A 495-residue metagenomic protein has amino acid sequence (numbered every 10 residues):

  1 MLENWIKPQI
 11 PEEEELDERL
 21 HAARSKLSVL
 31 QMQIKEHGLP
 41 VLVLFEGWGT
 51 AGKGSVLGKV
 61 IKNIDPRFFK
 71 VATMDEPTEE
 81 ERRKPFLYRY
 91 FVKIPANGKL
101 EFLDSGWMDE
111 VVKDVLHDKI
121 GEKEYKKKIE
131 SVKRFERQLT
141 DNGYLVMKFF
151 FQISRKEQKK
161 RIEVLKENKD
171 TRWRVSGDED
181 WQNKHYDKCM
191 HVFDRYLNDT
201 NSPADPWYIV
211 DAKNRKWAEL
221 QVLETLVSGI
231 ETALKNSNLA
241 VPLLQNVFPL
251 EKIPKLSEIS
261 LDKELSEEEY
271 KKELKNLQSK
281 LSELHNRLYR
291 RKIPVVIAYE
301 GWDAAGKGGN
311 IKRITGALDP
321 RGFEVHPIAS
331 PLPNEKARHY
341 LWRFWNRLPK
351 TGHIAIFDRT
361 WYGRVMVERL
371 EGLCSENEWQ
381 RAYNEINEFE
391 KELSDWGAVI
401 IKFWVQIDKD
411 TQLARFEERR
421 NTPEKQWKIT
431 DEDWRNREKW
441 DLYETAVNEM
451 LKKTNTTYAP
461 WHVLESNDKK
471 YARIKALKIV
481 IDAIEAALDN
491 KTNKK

Functional and structural regions predicted by a protein language model:
M1-K495: Glycine-rich phosphate-binding loop of ATP-dependent small-molecule kinases
